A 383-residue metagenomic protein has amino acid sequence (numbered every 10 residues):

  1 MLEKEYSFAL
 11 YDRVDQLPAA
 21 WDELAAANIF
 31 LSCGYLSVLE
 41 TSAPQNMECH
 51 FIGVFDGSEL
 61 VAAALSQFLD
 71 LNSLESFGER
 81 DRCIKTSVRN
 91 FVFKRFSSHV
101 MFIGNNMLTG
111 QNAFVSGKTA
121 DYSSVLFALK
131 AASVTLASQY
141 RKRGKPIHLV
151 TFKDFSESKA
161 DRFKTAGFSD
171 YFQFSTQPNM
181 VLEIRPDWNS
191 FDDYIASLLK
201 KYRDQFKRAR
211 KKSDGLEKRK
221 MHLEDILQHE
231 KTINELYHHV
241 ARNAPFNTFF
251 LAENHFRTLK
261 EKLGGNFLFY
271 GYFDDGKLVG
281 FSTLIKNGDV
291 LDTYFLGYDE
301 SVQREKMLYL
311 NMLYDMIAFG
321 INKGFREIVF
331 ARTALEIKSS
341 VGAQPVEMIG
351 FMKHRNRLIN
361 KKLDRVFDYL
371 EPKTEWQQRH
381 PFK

Functional and structural regions predicted by a protein language model:
L2-E5, F68-L69, Q111, A166-D193 (+3 more regions): Active-site/acyl-donor-binding loops of N-acyltransferases
E3-R82, H148-R304: A conserved beta-strand-loop-helix scaffold within acyl/acetyltransferase catalytic domains
S32-Y35, F77-E79, S87-V92, Q139-Y140 (+8 more regions): Glycine-rich loops and low-complexity Gly/Arg-rich segments that provide flexible linkers or classic glycine-based
L39-S42, C83-K85, F93-H99, V181-R185 (+8 more regions): Short C-terminal domain-edge/linker segments immediately following a structured domain
E48, L71-D170, V290-G350: Acyl-donor binding region in acyl/amide transferases
